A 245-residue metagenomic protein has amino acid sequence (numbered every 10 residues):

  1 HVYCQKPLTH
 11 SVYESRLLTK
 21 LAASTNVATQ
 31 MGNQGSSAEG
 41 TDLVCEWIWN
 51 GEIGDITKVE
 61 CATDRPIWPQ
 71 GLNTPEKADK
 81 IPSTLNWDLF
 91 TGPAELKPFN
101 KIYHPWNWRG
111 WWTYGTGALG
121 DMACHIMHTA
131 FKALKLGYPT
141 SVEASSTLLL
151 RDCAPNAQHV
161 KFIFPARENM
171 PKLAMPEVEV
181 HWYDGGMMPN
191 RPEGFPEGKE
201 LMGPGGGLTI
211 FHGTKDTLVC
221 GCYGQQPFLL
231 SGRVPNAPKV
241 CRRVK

Functional and structural regions predicted by a protein language model:
H1-S37, G51: Beta-strand-loop-alpha-helix segment that lines the small-molecule cofactor/substrate pocket of alpha/beta enzymes
V2-C4, H10, A28-M31, T57-C61 (+6 more regions): Structural recognition of the beta-strand scaffold that forms the well-ordered cores of secreted hydrolase catalytic
A22-T25, T74-L89: A catalytic-pocket lid/entrance helix-loop region that shapes and gates access to the active site across common
T25-V27, G71-T74, W106-T116: Flexible glycine/proline-enriched surface loops and loop-helix/loop-strand junctions
A38-C61, N73-E76, T91, K97 (+2 more regions): Oxidoreductase and adenylate-handling cofactor-binding alpha/beta cores
I67-Q70, L96-R109: Pol beta-like nucleotidyltransferase catalytic core
M122, M127, L134, Y138-K245: Glycine-enriched catalytic-core subsegment of oxygenase/oxidase enzymes
